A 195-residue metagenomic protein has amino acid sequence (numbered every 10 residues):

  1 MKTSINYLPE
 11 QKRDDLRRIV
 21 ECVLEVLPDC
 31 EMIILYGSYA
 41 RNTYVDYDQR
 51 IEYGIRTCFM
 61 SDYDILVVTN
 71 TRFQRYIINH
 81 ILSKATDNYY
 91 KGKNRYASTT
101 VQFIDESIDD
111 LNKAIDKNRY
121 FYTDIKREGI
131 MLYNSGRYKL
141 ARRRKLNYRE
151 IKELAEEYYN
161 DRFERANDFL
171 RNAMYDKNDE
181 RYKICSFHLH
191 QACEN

Functional and structural regions predicted by a protein language model:
K2-Q11, N88-R171: Conserved NTP/Mg2+-binding pocket subregion across the NTase superfamily
K2-V26, D46, Y53-I115: Metal-dependent nucleotidyltransferase catalytic core
E31-V45, Q49-E52: Short gly/ser-rich loop at a beta-strand->alpha-helix junction or flexible surface loop bordering the NTP-binding
L170, K177-N178: Hydrophobic/aromatic side-chain positions at a characteristic register within alpha-helices of tetratricopeptide repeats
C185-N195: Hydrophobic alpha-helical packing segments in soluble, helical-rich domains
